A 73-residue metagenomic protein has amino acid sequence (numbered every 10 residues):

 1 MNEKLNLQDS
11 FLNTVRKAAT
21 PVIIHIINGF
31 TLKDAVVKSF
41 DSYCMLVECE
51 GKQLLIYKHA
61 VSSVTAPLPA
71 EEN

Functional and structural regions predicted by a protein language model:
M1-L32, K38-N73: Short glycine-rich, low-complexity segments
